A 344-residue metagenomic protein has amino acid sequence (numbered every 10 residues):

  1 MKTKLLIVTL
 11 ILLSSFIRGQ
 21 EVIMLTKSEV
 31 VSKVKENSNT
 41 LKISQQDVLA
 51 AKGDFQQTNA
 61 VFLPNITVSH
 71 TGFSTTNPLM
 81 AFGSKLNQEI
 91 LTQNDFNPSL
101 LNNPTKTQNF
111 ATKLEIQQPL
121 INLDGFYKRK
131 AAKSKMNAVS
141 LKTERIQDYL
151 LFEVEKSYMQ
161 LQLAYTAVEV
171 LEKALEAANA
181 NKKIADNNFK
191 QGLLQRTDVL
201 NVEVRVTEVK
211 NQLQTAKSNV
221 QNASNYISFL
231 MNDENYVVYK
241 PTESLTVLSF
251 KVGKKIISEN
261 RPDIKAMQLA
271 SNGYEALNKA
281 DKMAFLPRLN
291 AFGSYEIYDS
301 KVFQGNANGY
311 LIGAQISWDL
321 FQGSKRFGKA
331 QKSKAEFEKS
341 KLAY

Functional and structural regions predicted by a protein language model:
M1-K33, A81-N97, K217-K254: Terminal intrinsically disordered/low-complexity segments used for targeting and assembly
G19-P78, L193, M231-E275, D319-L320: Bacterial Sec-pathway N-terminal export signals of envelope proteins
L25, G53, T143-S258: Periplasmic alpha-helical coiled-coil/stalk elements that build and connect Gram-negative outer-membrane
K42, N65-L79, N102-T107, Q117-R145 (+3 more regions): Small/polar (Gly/Ser/Thr/Ala-rich) solvent-exposed segments that form structured loops/beta-strands/short helices used
I43-T58, I146, L150-E169, A180 (+5 more regions): Amphipathic alpha-helical coiled-coil segments
N94-L100, N260, I297-D299: Extracytoplasmic loops and strand-loop junctions of Gram-negative outer membrane beta-barrel proteins
N109-K113, K156, N201, R288 (+1 more regions): Transmembrane beta-barrel architecture of outer-membrane proteins
E115, L277-A280, Q315: Outer-membrane beta-barrel architecture
